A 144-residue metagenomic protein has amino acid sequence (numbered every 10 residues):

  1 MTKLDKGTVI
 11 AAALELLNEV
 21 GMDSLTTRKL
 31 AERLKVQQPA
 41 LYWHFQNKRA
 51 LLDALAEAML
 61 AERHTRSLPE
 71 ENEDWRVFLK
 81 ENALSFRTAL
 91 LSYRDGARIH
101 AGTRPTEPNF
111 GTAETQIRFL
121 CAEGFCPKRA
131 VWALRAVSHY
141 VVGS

Functional and structural regions predicted by a protein language model:
M1-L4, E15, H64, L68-E71: N-terminal intrinsically disordered/low-complexity leader segments
T8, A12, L16-A50, A54: Helix-turn-helix
A31-E32, P108-A113: Short acidic alpha-helix initiation/capping motifs at coil-to-helix transition points, especially at protein N-termini
D53, E57, T88, R135 (+1 more regions): Generic alpha-helical structural context detector
A58-E62: Short, basic, alpha-helical segments at the C-terminal edge of helix-turn-helix-like DNA-binding modules
T65-F110, P127-A130, L134-V137: Hydrophobic alpha-helical connector segments
T112-S144: Hydrophobic alpha-helical bundle segments that form small-molecule/ligand-binding pockets
